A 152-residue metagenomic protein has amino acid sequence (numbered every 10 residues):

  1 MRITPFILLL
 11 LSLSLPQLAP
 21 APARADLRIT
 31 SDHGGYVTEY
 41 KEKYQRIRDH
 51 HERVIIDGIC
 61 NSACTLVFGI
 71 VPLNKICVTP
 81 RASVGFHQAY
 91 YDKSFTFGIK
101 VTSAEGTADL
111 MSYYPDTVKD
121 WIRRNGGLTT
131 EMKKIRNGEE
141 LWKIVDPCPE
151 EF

Functional and structural regions predicted by a protein language model:
M1-I7: Bacterial N-terminal signal peptides that target proteins for export
F6, F68, F86, F95-F97 (+1 more regions): Phenylalanine-focused residue identity feature
I7-Q17: Bacterial N-terminal signal peptides
Q17-A25: Sec/Tat signal peptide C-region and signal peptidase I cleavage site
D26-A82, Q88-D92: Cleft-lining beta-strand/loop regions that shape enzyme active-site pockets
D26-I29, E42-I55, F95-F152: Charged, glycine-interspersed solvent-exposed loop segments at helix/strand-loop junctions that cap or gate access
C64, V84-G85, R123-L128: Flexible domain-boundary/linker segments
